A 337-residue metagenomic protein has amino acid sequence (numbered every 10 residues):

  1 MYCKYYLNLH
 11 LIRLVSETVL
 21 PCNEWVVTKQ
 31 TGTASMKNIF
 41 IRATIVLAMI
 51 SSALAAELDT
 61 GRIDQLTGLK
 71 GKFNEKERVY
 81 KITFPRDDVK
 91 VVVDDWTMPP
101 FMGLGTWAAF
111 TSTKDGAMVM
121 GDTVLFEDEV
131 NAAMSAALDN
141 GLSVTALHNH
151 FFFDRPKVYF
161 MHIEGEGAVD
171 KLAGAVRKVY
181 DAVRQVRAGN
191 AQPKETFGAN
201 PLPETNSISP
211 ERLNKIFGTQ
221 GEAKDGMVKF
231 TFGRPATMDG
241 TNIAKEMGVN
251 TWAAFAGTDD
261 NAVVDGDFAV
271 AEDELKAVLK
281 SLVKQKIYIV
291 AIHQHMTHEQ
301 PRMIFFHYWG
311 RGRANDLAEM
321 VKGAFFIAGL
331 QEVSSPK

Functional and structural regions predicted by a protein language model:
Y6-L11: Short hydrophobic targeting helices and cationic amphipathic motifs that mediate membrane/organellar targeting
I12, T31, L47-A48: Compositionally biased, low-complexity segments
V19-S35: Short, Lys/Arg-enriched N-terminal segments with co-localized hydrophobic residues within the first ~10-30 amino acids
K37-V46: Sec-dependent signal peptide recognition, specifically the positively charged N-region followed immediately by
I50-A53: N-terminal signal peptide c-region/cleavage motif recognized by signal peptidases
A56-K157, E164-M303, W309-K337: Long, contiguous binding/interaction regions
